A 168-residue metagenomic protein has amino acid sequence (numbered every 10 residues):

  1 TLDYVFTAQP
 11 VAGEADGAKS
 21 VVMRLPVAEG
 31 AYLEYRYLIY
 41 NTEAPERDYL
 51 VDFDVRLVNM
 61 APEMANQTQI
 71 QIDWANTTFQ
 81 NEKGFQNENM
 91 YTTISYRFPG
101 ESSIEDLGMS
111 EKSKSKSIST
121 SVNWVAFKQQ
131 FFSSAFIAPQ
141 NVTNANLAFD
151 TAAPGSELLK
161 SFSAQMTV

Functional and structural regions predicted by a protein language model:
T1-V168: Soluble non-transmembrane domains of integral membrane proteins
